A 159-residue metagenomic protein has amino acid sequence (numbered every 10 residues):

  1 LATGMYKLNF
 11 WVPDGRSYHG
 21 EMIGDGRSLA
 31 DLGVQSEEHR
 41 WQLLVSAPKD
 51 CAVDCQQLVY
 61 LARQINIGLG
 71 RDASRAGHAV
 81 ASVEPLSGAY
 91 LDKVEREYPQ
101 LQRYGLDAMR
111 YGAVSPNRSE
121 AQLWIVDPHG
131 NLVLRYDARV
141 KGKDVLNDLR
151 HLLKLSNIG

Functional and structural regions predicted by a protein language model:
L1-R27: N-terminal targeting signals for export/organelle localization
L32-E37, A113-P116: Short amphipathic alpha-helix with an adjacent loop that forms part of the alpha/beta core around
Q35-A62: Short active-site neighborhood of thiol/selenol oxidoreductases, capturing the structured segment around
E38-R40, A73-R75, R118: Extracytoplasmic
D50-D54, Y60, G105, S119-Q122 (+2 more regions): N-terminal targeting/export leaders
V53, Q57-R96: Structural microenvironment flanking redox-active thiols in thiol-disulfide oxidoreductases
G77-A79, P85-L86, Y90-V126: Short, internal strand/loop/helix patches that form the active-site neighborhood or redox-interaction surface
S119, I125-G159: Thiol-/selenol-based redox modules, centered on thioredoxin-like and closely related oxidoreductase domains
